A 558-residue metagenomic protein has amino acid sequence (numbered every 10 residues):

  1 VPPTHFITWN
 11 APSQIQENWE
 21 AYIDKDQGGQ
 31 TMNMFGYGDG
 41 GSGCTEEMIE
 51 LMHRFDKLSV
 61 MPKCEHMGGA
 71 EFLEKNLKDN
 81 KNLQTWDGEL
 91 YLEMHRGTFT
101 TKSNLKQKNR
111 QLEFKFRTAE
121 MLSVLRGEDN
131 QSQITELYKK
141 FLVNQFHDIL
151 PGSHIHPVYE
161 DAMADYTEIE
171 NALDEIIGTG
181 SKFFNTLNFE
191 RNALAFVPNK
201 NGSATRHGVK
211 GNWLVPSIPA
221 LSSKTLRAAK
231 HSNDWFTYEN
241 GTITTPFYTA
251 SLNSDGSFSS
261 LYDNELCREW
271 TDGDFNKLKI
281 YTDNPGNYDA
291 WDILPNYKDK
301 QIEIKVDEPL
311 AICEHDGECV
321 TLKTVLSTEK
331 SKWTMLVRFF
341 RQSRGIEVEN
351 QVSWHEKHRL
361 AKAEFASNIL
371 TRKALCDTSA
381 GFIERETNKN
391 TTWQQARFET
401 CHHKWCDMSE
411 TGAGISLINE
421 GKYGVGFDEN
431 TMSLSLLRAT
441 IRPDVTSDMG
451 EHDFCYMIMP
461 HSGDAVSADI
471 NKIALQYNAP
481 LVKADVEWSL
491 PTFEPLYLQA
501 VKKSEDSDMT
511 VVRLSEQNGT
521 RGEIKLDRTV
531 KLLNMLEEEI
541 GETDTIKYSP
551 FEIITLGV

Functional and structural regions predicted by a protein language model:
V1, Q27-Y37, H66, K140 (+2 more regions): Conserved alpha/beta enzyme-core scaffolds, especially Rossmann-like or related mixed alpha/beta domains that build
P2-E20, L58-V60, A70, K81 (+1 more regions): C-terminal (or distal) subdomains of carbohydrate-active enzymes
P2-S13, N33-T45, I155-H156: The substrate-binding groove and active-site-proximal loops of carbohydrate-active enzymes, especially glycoside
D26-F99, T167, N171, E487-T492 (+2 more regions): C-terminal domain-boundary segment and adjacent tail
G36-G41, I155-A164, F184, V352-S353 (+1 more regions): Conserved short loop/turn motifs at secondary-structure junctions
G41-G43, G69-D165, V425-A465: Aromatic/acidic polysaccharide-binding cleft in carbohydrate-active enzymes
E50-K57, E71-E74, R117-V124, S132-V143 (+8 more regions): A broad, structural surface signal
E113-S203, H207-P219, V501, S507 (+1 more regions): Histidine-centered catalytic/metal-binding microenvironments
